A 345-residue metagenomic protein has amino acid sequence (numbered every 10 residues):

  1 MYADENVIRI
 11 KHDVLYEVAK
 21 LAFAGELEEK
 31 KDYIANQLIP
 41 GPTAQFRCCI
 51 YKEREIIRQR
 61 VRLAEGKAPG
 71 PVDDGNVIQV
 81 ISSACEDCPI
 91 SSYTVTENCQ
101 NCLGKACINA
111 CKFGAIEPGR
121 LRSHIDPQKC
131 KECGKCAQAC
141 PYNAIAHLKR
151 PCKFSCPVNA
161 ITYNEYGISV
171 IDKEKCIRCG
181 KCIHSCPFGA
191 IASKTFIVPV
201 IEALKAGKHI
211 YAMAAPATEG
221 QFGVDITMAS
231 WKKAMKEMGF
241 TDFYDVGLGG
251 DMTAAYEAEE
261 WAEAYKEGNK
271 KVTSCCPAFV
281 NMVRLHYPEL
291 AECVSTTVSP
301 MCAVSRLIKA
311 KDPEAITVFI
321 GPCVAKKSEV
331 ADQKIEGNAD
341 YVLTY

Functional and structural regions predicted by a protein language model:
M1-A139, N143-S155, N159: Ferredoxin-type iron-sulfur electron-transfer modules and their immediate structural context
M1-R60, A64-G66, S193-Y345: Iron-sulfur-associated redox domains of electron-transfer enzymes in respiratory and anaerobic energy metabolism
G70-D73, I81-S82, L148, C182-S185 (+3 more regions): N-terminal start-of-chain detector that recognizes signal peptides and the immediate post-cleavage beginning
D73-D74, I78-V80, T96, G104 (+5 more regions): A short linear-motif detector with a strong N-terminal bias
D87, I183, A331-I335: Short, functionally important structural connectors and interaction interfaces within domains
I90-T94, E174-C176, D312-I320: Immediate flanking context of iron-sulfur cluster ligation sites
V95-H184, G189, K194-I197, K205-K208 (+7 more regions): Glycine- and small hydrophobic-enriched segments that form the cores of compact globular domains
